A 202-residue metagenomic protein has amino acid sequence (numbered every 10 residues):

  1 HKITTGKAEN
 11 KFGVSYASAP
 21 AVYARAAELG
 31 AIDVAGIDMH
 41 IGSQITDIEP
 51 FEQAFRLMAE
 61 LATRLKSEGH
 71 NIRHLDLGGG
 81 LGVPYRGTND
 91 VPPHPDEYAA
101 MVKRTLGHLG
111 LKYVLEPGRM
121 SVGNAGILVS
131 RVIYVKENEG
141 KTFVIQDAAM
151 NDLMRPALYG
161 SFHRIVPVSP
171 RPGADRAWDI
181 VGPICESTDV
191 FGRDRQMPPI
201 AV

Functional and structural regions predicted by a protein language model:
H1-H74, V83, G87: Active-site-proximal beta-alpha core segment in soluble small-molecule metabolic enzymes
A8-Y16, K103, N138-F143: Acidic, His- and aromatic-enriched active-site or binding-groove loops in soluble protein domains that engage sugars
D38-H40, D76-G80, V114-E116, D147: A cross-family glycoside hydrolase active-site/sugar-binding cleft signature
S43, L81-V83, S121, D152: Feature marks short, surface-exposed loop/turn motifs that line or immediately flank catalytic pockets and channel
D47-Q53, P84-E97, G123-Y134, R195-Q196: Short glycine/threonine-rich loop-to-helix capping motif typified by GTGT followed within a few residues by an Asp-Pro
M58-E60, R64, Y98-L109: Alpha-helix-loop-beta-strand connector modules within alpha/beta enzyme cores
M101, H108-V202: Charged (often Lys/Glu-rich) extended helix/loop segments that serve as interaction or gating elements
